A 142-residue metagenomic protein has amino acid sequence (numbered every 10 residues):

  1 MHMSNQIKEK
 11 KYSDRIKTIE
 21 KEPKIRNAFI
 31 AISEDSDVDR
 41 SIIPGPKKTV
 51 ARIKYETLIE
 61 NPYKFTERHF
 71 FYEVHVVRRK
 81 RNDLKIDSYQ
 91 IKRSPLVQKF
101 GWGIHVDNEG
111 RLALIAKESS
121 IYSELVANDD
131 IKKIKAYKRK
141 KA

Functional and structural regions predicted by a protein language model:
M1-I91, P95-K99, D107-R111, I115-A142: Non-catalytic accessory regions used for complex assembly or targeting
